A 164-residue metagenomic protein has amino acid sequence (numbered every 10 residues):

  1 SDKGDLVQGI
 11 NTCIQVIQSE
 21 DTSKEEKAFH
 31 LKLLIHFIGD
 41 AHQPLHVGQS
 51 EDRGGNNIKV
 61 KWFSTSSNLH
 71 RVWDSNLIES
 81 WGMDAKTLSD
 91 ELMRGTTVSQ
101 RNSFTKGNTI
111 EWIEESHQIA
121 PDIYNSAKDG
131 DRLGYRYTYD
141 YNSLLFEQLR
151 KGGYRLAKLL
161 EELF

Functional and structural regions predicted by a protein language model:
S1-I35, D40-R71, R136-F164: Soluble secreted/lumenal catalytic domains with histidine-centered metal-binding or acid-base catalytic motifs
K59-K151: An amphipathic alpha-helical core segment
